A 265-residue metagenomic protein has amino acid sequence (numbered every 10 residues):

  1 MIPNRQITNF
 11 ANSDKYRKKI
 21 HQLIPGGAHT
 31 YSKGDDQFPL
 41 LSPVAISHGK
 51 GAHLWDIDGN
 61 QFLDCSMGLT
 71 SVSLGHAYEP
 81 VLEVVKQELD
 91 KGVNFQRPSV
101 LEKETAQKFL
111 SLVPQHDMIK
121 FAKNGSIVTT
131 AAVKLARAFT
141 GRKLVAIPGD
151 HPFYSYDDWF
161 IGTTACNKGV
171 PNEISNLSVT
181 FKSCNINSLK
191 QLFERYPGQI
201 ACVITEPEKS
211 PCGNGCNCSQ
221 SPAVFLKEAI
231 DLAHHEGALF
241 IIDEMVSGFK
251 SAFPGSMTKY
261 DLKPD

Functional and structural regions predicted by a protein language model:
I2-H48: Active-site-adjacent loop/helix segments that line or gate small-molecule/cofactor pockets in enzymes
P43-D64: Active-site and channel-lining beta-strand-loop segments that bind or position nucleotide-derived/phosphorylated
N60, C202, L239-F240: Hydrophobic "anchor" residues on beta-strands that sit immediately upstream of conserved functional sites
Q61-F139: Glycine-rich loop-to-alpha-helix module at the N-terminal edge of alpha/beta enzyme cores
E104-A201, T205, K209-C212, V224: PLP-dependent aspartate aminotransferase-fold enzymes
L144, G237-L239, D265: Proline-centered loop/turn at the N-terminus of a beta-strand
E206-P222, G237-D261: Conserved PLP phosphate-binding loop immediately N-terminal to the Schiff-base lysine helix in PLP-dependent enzymes
I230, H235-G237: Helix C-cap/helix->beta junction micro-motif
